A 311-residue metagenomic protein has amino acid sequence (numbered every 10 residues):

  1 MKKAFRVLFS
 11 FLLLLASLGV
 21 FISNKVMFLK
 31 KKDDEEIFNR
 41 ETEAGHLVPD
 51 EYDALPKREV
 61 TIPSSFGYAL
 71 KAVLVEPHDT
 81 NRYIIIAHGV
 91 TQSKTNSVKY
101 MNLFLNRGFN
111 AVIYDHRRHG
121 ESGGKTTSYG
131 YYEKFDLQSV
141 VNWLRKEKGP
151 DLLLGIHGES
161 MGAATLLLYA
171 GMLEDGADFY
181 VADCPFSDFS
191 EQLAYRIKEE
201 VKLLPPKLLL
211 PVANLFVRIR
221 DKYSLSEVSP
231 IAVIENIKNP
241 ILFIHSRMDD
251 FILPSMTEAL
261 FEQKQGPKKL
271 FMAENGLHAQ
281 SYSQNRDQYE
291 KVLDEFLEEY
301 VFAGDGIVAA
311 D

Functional and structural regions predicted by a protein language model:
A4-P63, V73: An N-terminal hydrophobic leader/cap segment in hydrolases
Y100, P230, N239, L253-E262: Short alpha-helix in the alpha/beta-hydrolase fold that links the catalytic acid
M101-G123: Conserved alpha/beta-hydrolase
T127-K148: Alpha/beta-hydrolase active-site loop
K148-S160: Alpha/beta-hydrolase fold nucleophile elbow
L168-Y223: Hydrolase active-site cap/lid region
N236-K238, F243-H245, D249: Short beta-strand/loop motif that positions the catalytic acidic residue of the alpha/beta-hydrolase fold
Q284-D311: Catalytic active-site module of serine/aspartate enzymes centered on a nucleophile-bearing elbow/loop
